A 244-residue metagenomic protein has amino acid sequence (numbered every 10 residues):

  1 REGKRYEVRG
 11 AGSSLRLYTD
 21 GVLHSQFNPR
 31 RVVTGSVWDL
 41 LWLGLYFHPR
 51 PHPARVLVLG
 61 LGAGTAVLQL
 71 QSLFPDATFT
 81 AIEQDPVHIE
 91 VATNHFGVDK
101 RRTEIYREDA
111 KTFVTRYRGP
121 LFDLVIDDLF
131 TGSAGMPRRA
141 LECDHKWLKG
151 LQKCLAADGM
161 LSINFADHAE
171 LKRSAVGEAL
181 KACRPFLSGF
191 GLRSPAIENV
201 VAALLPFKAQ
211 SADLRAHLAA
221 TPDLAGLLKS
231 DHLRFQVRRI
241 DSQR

Functional and structural regions predicted by a protein language model:
R1-G10, R16, H24-P29, F47 (+1 more regions): SAM/dcSAM-binding transferase cores
R16-H24, D128-T131: Short, basic/glycine-rich phosphate-binding loops at helix/coil junctions that contact nucleotide phosphates
R30-A157, E170-G177, G191: The AdoMet/dcAdoMet-binding core of the Class I SAM-like
D76-T78, K100-R102, D158, F186 (+1 more regions): A generic structural signal for alpha->beta connector loops
D158-F165: Conserved beta-strand signature within the Rossmann-like core of class I S-adenosyl-L-methionine
F165-D167, R193: Active-site proximal loops enriched in glycine and acidic residues that flank catalytic Cys/His/Asp and coordinate
V176-L192, L205-A209: A SAM-dependent methyltransferase catalytic signature shared across enzymes that methylate proteins
